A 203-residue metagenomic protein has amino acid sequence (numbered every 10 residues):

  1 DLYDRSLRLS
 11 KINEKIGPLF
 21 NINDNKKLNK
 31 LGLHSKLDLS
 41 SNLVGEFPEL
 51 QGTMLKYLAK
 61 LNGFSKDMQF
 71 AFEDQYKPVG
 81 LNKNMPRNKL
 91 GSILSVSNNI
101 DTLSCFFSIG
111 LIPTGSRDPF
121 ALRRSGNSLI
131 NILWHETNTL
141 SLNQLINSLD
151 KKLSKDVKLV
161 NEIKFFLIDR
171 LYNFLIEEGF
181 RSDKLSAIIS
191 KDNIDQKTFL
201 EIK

Functional and structural regions predicted by a protein language model:
D1-K203: Amphipathic alpha-helical "coupling" segments that flank catalytic cores
